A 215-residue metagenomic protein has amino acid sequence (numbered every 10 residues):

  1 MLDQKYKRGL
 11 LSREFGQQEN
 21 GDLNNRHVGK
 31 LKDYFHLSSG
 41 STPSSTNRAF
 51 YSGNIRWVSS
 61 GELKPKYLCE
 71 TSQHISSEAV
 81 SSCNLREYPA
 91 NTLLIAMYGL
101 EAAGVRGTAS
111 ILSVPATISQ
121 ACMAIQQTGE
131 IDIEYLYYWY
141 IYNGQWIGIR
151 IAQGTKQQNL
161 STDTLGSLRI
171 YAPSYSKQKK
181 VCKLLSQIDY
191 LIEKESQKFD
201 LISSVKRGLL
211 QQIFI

Functional and structural regions predicted by a protein language model:
M1-D22, I151, R169-S204, G208-I215: A structural feature that tracks compact, well-ordered secondary-structure segments with a strong bias toward
Q4, R13, Q17-T42, P65 (+1 more regions): Non-catalytic DNA-recognition/assembly elements of restriction-modification systems
K32-N47, G61-T92: Sequence-specific dsDNA recognition surfaces
A102-S110: Short, Lys/Arg- and Gly-enriched loop/turn segments at beta-strand edges
P115-M123, Q153-S176: A short glycine-rich beta-alpha junction/loop motif
E130-Y135, K179: Short, conserved charged micro-motifs
E134-G144: Glycine- and charge-enriched low-complexity intrinsically disordered segments
